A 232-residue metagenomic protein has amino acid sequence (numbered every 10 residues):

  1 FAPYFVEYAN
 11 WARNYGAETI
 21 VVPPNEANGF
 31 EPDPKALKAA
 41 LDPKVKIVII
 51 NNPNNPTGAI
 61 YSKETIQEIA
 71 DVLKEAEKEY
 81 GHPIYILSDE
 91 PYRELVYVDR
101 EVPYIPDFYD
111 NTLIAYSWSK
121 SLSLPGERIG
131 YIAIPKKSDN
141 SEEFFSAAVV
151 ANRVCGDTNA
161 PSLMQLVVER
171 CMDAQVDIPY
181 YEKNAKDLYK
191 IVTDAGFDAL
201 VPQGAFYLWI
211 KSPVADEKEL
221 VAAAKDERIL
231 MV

Functional and structural regions predicted by a protein language model:
F1-V232: PLP-dependent class I/II
